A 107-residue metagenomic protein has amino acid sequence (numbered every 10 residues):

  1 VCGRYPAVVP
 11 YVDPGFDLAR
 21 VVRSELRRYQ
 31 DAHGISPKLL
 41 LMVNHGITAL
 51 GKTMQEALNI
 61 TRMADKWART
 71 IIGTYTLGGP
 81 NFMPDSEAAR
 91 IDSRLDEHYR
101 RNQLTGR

Functional and structural regions predicted by a protein language model:
V1-R107: Glycine-rich flexible loops
